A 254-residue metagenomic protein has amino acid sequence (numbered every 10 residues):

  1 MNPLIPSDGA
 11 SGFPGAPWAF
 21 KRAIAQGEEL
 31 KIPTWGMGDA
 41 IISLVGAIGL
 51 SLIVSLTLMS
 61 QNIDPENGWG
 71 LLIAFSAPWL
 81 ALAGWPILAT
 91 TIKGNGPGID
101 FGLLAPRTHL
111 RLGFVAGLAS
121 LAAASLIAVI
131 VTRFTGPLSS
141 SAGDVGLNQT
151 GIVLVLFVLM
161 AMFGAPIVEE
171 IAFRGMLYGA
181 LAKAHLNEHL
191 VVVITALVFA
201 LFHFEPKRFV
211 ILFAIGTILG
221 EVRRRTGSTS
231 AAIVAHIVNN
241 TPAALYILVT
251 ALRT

Functional and structural regions predicted by a protein language model:
M1-L112, L121, S125, V129 (+2 more regions): N-terminal, membrane-interfacial amphipathic/helix-forming hydrophobic leader that caps and precedes the first
E28-P33, D64-P65, G102-P106, D144-V153 (+2 more regions): Helix-boundary and loop/linker segments of multi-pass membrane transporters
T34-G46, G70-A74, T108-A116, V153-F157 (+4 more regions): Alpha-helical transmembrane segments of integral membrane proteins
A47, T91, D100-F101, G117 (+2 more regions): A generic helix-loop boundary/linker signal
E66-A74, A142-G146, T217: Non-cytosolic membrane-interface motifs at loop->transmembrane helix junctions
A89, K93-G98, L104-A105, G113 (+5 more regions): Hydrophobic/basic alpha-helical segments enriched in Actinobacteria
L121-A122, L138, G146, T150-T254: Transmembrane helix-loop-helix hairpins at the membrane interface of multi-pass integral membrane proteins
